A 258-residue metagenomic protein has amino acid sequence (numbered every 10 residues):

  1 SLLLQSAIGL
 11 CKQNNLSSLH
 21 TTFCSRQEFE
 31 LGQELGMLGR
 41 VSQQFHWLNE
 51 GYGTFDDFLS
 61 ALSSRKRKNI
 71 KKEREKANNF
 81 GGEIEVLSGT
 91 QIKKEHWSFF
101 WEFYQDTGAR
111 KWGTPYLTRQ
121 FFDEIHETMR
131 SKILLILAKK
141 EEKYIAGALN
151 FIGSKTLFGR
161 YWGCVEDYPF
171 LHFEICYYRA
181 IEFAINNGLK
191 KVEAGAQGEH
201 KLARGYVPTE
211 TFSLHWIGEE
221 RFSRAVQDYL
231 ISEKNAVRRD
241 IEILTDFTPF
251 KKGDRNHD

Functional and structural regions predicted by a protein language model:
S1-G9, D167-A184, E193: Conserved acetyl-CoA-binding loop-helix of GNAT-fold acetyltransferases
L4-F170, H215-W216, I231, F247-D258: A conserved beta-strand-loop-helix scaffold within acyl/acetyltransferase catalytic domains
N14-T22, A184-A196: Conserved GNAT acetyl-CoA-binding A-motif
S98, E102, E174-E182, N187 (+1 more regions): Feature representing long, continuous alpha-helical segments
E142, G159, A180, A184 (+2 more regions): Hydrophobic, well-ordered secondary-structure elements that form the walls of internal hydrophobic environments
K190-I217: Substrate-binding beta-hairpin/strand module that engages nucleic acids
W216-R224, D228, S232-N235: Catalytic-site neighborhood detector that most strongly recognizes the C-terminal catalytic loop/helix of tyrosine
A236-P249: Intrinsic disorder at enzyme termini
